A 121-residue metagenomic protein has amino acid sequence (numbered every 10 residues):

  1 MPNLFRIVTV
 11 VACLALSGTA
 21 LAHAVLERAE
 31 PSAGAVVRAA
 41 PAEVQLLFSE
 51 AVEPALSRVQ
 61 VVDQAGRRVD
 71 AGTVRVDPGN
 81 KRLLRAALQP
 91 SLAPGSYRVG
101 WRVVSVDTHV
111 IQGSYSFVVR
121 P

Functional and structural regions predicted by a protein language model:
M1-V11: Bacterial N-terminal signal peptides that target proteins for export
A22-A40: N-terminal edge beta-strand
A39, E43-E50, T108-P121: Extended, polar beta-sheet/loop recognition surfaces of beta-rich domains that mediate binding to diverse ligands
Q45-L46, E50-G72: Short, surface-exposed alpha-helix to beta-strand junction/turn motifs within ectodomains of secreted and cell-envelope
P90-P94: Surface-exposed, short loops/turns at beta-strand junctions within beta-sandwich domains
Y97-V99: A short tyrosine-centered beta-strand micro-motif
R102-V106: Beta-strand-rich extracellular modules
